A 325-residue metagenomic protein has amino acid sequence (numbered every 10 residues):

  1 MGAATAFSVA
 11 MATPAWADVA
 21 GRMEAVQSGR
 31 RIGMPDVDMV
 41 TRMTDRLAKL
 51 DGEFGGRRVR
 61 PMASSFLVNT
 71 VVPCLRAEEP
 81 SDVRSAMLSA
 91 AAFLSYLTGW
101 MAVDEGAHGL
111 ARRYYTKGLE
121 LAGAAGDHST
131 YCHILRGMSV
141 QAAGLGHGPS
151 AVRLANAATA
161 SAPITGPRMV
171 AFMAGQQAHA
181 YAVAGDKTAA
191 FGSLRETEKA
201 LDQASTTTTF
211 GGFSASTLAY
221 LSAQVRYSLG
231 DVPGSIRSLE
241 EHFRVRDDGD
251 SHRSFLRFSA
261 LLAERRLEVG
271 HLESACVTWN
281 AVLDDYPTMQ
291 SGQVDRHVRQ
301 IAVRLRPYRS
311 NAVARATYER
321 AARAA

Functional and structural regions predicted by a protein language model:
M1-V37: Compositionally biased, long intrinsically disordered regions
E24-A325: Conserved binding/catalytic microenvironments
